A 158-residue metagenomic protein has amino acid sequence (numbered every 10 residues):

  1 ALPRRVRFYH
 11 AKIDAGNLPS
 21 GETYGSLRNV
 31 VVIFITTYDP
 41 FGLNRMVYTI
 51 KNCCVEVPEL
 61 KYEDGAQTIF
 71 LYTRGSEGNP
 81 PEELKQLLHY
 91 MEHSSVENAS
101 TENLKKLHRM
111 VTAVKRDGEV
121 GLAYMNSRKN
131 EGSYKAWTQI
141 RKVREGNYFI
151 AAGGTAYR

Functional and structural regions predicted by a protein language model:
A1, G75, P81-R158: Short, charged alpha-helical interaction segments and adjacent helix-coil junctions
A1-Q67, E77: Accessory alpha/beta interaction modules
